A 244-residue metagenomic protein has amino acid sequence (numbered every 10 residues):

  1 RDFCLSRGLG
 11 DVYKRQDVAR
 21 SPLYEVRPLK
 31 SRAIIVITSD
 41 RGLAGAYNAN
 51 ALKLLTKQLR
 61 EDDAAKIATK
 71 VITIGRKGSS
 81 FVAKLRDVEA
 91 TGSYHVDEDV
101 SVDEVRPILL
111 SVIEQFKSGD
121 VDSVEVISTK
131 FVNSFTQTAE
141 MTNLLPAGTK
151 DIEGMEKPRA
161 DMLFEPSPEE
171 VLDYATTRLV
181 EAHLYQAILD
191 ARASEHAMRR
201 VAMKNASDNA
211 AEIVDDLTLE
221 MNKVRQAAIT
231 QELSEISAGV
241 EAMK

Functional and structural regions predicted by a protein language model:
R1, R7-K244: C-terminal beta-strand-loop-alpha-helix "lid" module of Rossmann-like NAD(P)-dependent dehydrogenases
